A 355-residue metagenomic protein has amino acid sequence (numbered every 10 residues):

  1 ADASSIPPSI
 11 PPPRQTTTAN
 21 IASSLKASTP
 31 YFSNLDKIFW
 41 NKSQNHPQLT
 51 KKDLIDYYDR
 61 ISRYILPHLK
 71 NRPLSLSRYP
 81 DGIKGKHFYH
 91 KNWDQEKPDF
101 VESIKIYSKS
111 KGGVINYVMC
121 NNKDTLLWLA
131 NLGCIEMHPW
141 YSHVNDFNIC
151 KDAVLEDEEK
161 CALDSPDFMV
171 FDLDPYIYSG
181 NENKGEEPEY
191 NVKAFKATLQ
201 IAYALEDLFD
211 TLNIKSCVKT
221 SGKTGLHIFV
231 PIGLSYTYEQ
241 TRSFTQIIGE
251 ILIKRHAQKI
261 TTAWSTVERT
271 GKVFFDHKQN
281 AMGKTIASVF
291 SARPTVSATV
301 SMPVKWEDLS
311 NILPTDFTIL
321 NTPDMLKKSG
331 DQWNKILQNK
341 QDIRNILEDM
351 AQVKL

Functional and structural regions predicted by a protein language model:
A1-D56, R63-L66, K70-N71, A130-L132 (+4 more regions): C-terminal accessory nucleic-acid interaction domains of nucleic acid-metabolism proteins
I21, Y31-N34, N92-Q95, E102-S110 (+1 more regions): Auxiliary tRNA-acceptor-end handling modules of aminoacyl-tRNA synthetases
L74-K105: Polyanion/phosphate-binding surface patch
L76-Y79, S216-G222, A263-V267: Short beta-strand
A194-Q200, L208: Extended, loop-rich substrate-binding clefts of extracytoplasmic carbohydrate-active enzymes
E206-K219: Active-site palm subdomain of RNA-directed nucleic acid polymerases
S221-V230: Short, conserved phosphate-binding/catalytic loop or strand-edge motifs used in phosphoryl-/nucleotidyl-transfer
F229-T241: Catalytic palm subdomain of template-directed nucleic-acid polymerases, centered on the conserved carboxylate motif
